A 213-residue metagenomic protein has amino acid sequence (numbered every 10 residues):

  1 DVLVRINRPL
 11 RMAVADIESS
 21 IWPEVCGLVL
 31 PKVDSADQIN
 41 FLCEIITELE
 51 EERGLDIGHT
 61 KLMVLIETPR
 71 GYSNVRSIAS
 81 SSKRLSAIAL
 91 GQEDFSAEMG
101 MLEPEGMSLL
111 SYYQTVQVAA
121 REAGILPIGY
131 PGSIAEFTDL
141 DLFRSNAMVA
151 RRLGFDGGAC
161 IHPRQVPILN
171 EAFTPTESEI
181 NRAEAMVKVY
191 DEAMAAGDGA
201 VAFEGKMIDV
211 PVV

Functional and structural regions predicted by a protein language model:
D1-V213: Expand to "…catalyze enediolate/carbanion chemistry for C-C bond making/breaking, isomerization, decarboxylation
